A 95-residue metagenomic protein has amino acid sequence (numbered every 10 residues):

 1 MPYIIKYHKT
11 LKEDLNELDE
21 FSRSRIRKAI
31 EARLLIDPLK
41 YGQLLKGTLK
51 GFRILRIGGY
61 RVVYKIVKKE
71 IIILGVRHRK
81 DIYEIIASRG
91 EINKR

Functional and structural regions predicted by a protein language model:
P2-I5, E13, S24, K65-R95: Enriched for short, Lys/Arg-rich terminal
I5-Y7, L55: Hydrophobic coiled-coil of the DHp/HisKA dimerization-phosphotransfer domain of two-component sensor histidine kinases
Y7-Y41: N-terminal first-folded block
D19, A32-L34, P38, V63-K65 (+1 more regions): Aromatic-residue detector
K40-D81: Basic/aromatic recognition patch in beta-strand/loop cores that engages polyanionic ligands
